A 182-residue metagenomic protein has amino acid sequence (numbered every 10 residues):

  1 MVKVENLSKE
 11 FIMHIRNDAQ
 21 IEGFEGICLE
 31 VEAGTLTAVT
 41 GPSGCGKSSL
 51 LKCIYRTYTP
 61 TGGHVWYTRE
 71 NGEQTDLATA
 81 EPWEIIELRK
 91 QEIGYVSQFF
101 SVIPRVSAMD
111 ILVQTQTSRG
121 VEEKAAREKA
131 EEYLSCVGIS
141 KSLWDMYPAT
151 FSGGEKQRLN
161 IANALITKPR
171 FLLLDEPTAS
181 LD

Functional and structural regions predicted by a protein language model:
T40-P42: The feature captures the beta-strand-to-loop junction immediately N-terminal to the Walker
Y55: Helix-to-loop junction immediately C-terminal to a conserved catalytic motif
H64-E87: ABC ATPase NBD Q-loop/coupling interface
D76, K124-S142: Conserved ABC ATPase "signature" region
Y147-F151, E155: Conserved ABC ATPase signature
K168: Conserved catalytic motifs of ABC-family nucleotide-binding domains
L172-D175: Catalytic Walker B motif of ABC-type/P-loop ATPase nucleotide-binding domains
